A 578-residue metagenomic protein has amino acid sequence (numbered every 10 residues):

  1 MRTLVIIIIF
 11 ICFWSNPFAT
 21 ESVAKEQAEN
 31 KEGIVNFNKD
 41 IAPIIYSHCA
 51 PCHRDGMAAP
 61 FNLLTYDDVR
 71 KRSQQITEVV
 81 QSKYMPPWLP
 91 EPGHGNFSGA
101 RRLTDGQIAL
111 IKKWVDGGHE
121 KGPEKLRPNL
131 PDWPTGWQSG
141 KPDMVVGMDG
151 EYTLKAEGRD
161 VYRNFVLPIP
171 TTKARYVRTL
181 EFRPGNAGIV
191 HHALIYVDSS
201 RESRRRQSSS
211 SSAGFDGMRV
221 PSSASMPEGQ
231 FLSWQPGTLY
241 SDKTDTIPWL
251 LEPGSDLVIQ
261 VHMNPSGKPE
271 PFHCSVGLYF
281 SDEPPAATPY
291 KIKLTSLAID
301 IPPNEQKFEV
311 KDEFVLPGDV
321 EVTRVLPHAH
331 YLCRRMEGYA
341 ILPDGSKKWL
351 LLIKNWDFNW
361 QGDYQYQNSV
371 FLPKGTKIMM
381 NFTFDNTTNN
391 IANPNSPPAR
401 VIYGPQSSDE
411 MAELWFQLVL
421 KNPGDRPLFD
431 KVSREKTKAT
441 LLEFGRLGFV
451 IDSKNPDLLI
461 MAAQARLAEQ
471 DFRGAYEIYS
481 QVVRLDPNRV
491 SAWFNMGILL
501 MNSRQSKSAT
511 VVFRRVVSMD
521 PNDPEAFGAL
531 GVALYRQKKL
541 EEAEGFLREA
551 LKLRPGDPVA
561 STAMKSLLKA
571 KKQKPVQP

Functional and structural regions predicted by a protein language model:
F18-P170, R175, G254-Q260, P265-G267: Aromatic- and Gly/Pro-enriched helix-to-coil junctions and flexible linker segments
P87-F97, R127-Y176, E181-E321, P327-L420 (+1 more regions): Beta-strand-centric surfaces of beta-sandwich/beta-rich domains
K436-E443, A468-Q481, S491, N502-R515 (+3 more regions): Structural signature of tandem alpha-helical TPR/SEL1-like repeats, specifically the intra-repeat loop/turn
F449-V450, Q481-R484, R514-S518, L551-K552: Conserved structural position within tetratricopeptide repeats
